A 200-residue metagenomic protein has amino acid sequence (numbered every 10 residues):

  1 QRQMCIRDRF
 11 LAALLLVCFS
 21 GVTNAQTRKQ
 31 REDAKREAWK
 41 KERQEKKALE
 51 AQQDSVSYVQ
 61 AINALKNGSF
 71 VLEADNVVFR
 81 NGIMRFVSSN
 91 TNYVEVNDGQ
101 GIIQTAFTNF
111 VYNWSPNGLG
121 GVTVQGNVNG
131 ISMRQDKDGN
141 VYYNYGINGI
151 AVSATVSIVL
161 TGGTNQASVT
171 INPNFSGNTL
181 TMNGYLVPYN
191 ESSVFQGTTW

Functional and structural regions predicted by a protein language model:
Q1-I6: Short, small-residue-biased leader/transition segments that mark boundaries at the very start of proteins
F10-C18: Sec-dependent N-terminal signal peptides
V22-A64: Sec-dependent signal peptide cleavage junction
D33, G130-W200: Helix-rich interaction surfaces within compact, conserved domain-sized segments that mediate assembly or partner
V56-S57, A74-S89: N-terminal post-signal-peptidase region of extra-cytosolic proteins
N63-V78: A short, Trp-centered hydrophobic/proline-enriched beta-strand micro-motif
D75-V77, N97-G99, A106-T108, G163 (+1 more regions): Solvent-exposed coil/turn segments that connect beta secondary-structure elements in extracytoplasmic/periplasmic
M84-G139: Mid-length scaffold segments of soluble, non-membrane domains
